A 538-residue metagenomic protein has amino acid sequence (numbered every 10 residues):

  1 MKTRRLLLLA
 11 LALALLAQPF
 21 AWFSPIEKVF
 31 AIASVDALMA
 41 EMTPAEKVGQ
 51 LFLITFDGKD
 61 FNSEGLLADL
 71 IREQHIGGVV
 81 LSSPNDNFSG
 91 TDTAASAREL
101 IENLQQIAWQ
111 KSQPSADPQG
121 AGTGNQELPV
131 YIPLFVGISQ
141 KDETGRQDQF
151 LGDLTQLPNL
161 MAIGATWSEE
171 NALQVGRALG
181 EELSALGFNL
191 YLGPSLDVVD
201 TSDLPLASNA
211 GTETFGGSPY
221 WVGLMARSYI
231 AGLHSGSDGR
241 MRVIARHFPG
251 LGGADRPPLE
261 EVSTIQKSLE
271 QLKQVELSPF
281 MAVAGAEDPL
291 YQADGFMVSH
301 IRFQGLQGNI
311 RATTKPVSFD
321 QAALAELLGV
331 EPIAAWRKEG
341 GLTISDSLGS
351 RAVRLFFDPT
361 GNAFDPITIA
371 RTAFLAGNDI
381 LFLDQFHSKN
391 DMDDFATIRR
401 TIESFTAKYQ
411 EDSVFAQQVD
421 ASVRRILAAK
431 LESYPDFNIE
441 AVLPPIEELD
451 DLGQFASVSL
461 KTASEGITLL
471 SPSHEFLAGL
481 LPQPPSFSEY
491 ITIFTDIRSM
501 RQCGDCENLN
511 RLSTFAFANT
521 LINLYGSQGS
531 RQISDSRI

Functional and structural regions predicted by a protein language model:
L11-Q18: Hydrophobic core
F23, E27-A68, L151, K338 (+1 more regions): Preference for extracellular/luminal or secreted protein segments
V29-G152, L469-S473, T514: N-terminal hydrophobic targeting/anchoring segments and the immediately downstream early-domain regions of hydrolases
T43, S63, T93-E99, N103-Q113 (+2 more regions): Second-shell residues forming the walls of enzyme active-site clefts
G49-F56, G77-L81, L134-D142, L190-P194 (+5 more regions): Hydrophobic faces of well-ordered beta-strands that scaffold small-molecule active sites in alpha/beta enzyme cores
I54-K59, S83-A94, N159-L173, N209-Y220 (+7 more regions): Second-shell loop/turn segments in exported
L66-S82, Q174-Y191: Catalytic domains of carbohydrate-active enzymes, especially glycoside hydrolases
Q105-T155, G176-D200, V222-G250: Glycine-rich, aromatic-flanked loop segments that form ligand/cofactor-binding clefts across common enzyme folds
